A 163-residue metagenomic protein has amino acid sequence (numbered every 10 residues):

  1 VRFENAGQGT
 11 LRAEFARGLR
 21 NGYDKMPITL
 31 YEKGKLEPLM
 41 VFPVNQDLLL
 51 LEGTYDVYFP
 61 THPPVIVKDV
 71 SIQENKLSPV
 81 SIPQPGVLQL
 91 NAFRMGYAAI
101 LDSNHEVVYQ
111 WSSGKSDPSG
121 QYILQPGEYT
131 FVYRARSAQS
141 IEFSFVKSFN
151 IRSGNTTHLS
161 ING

Functional and structural regions predicted by a protein language model:
V1-G163: Short loop/turn and low-complexity linker motifs enriched in small/turn-promoting residues
